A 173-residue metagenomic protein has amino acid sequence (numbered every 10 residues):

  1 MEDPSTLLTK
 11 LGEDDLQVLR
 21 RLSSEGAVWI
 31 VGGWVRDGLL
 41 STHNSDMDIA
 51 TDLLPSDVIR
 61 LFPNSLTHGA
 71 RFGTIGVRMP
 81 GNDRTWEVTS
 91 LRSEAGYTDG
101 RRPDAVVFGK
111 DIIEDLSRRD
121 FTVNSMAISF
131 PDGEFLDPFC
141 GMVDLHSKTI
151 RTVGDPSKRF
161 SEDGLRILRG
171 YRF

Functional and structural regions predicted by a protein language model:
M1-F173: Catalytic cores of the polymerase beta-like nucleotidyltransferase superfamily and closely associated nucleotide
